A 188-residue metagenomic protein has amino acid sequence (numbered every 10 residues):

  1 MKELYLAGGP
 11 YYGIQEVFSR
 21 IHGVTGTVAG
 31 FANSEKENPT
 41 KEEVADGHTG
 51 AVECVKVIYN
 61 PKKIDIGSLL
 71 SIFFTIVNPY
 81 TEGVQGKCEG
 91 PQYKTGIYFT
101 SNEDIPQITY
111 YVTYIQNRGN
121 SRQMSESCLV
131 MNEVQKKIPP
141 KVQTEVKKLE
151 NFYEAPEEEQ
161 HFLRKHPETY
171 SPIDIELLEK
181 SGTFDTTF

Functional and structural regions predicted by a protein language model:
M1-F188: Flexible coil/turn and secondary-structure edge motifs
